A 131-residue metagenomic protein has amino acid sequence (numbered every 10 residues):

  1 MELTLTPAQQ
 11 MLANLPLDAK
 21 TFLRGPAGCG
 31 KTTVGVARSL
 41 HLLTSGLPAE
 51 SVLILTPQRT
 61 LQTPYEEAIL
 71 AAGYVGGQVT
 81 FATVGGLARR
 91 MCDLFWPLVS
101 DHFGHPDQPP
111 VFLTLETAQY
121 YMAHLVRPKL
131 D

Functional and structural regions predicted by a protein language model:
M1-A19: N-terminal pre-P-loop "Q-motif" helix
Q9, G28-K31, Q58, T83: Short, conserved phosphate/pyrophosphate- and ester-handling motifs at nucleotide-, phospho-/glycolipid
L15, S45-G46, A72: Alpha-helix C-cap/termination motif
P16, R38-L42, Y65: Hydrophobic residues on the short alpha-helix immediately C-terminal to a glycine-rich phosphate/catalytic loop
L17-R38: Walker A/P-loop
T21, A49-V52: Hydrophobic anchor at the start of a short beta-strand that flanks the dinucleotide cofactor-binding loop
H41-E50: Post-Walker A helix-loop "phosphate-sensing" segment adjacent to the P-loop in P-loop NTPases
S51, T56-D131: Conserved P-loop NTPase-based nucleic-acid remodeling module centered on helicase motor cores
